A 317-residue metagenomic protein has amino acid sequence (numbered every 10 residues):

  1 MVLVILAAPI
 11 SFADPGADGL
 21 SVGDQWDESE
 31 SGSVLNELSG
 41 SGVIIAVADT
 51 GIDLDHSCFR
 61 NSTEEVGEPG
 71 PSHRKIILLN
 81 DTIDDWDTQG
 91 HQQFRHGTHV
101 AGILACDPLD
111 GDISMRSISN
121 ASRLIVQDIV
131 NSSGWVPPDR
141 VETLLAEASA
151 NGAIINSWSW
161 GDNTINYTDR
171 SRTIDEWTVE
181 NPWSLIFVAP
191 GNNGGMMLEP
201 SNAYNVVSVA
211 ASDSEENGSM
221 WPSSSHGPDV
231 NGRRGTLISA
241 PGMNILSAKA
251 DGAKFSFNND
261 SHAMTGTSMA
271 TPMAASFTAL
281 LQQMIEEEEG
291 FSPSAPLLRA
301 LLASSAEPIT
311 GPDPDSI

Functional and structural regions predicted by a protein language model:
M1-P9, I76: Secretory targeting and sorting signals
L6-I44, H56-C58, S219-W221: Protease zymogen maturation seam
G32-N80, D84-P137, I154, I165-N166 (+5 more regions): Subtilisin-like serine protease catalytic core
T50-D53, C106, A146-E147, A211 (+2 more regions): Glycine-rich, acidic and aromatic/proline-enriched surface loops and short helix-turn segments that act as binding
L54-D55, D107-G111, V126-N205, E216 (+3 more regions): Substrate-binding/access-modulating region of protease and related hydrolase catalytic domains
I83-Q89, G218-P222, S256-A263, E286-E287: Short beta-alpha connecting loops at secondary-structure transitions that line or flank enzyme active sites
I103-L104, E199, G242-P314: Hydrolase catalytic cores
W221-S247: Internal glycine-rich alpha/beta core junctions
